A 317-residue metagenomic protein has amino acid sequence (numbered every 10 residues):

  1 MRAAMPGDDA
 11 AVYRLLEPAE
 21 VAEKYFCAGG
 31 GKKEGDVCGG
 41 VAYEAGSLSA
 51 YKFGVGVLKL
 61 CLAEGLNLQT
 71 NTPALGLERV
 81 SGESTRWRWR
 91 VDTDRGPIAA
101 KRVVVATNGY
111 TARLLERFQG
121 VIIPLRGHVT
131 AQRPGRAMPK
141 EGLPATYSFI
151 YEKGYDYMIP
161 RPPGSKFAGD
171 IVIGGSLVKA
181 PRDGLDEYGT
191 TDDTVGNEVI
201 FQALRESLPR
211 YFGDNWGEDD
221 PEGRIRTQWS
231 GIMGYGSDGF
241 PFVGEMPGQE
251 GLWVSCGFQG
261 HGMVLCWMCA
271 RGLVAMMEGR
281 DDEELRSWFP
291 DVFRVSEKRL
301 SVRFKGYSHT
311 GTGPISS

Functional and structural regions predicted by a protein language model:
M1-A19: Dinucleotide-binding Rossmann-like beta1-alpha1 core, especially the glycine-rich loop that anchors the ADP
R2-A4, G29-K101: Helical element adjacent to the flavin cofactor pocket in flavoenzyme catalytic cores
R14-L16, L68-T70, V105: General beta-strand structural signal in soluble alpha/beta enzymes
C38-L58, I200-S207, F258, G262 (+1 more regions): Mid-domain beta-loop-alpha active-site segment that forms a flexible, acidic cofactor/metal-binding surface
S81-G82, W89, G239-S317: C-terminal lid/capping helical subdomain adjacent to the catalytic/cofactor pocket in oxidative enzymes
W87-P144: Central helical "cap/lid" subdomain
G109, G135, R210, G231 (+1 more regions): Short, well-ordered loop/turn and helix-capping segments at boundaries between secondary-structure elements and domains
R117, V121, R136-G251: Active-site lid/adjacent beta-loop-alpha segment flanking the redox-cofactor pocket in flavoenzymes
